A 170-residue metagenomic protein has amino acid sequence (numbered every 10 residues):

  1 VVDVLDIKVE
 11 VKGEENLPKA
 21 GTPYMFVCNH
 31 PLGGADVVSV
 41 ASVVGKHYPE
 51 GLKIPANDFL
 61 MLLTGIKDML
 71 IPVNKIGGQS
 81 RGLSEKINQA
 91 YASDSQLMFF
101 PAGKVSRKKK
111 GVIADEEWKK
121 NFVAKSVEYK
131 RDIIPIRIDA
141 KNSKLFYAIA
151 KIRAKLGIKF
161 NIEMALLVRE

Functional and structural regions predicted by a protein language model:
V1-I7, V73-Q79, G111-V112: Short, flexible loop segments at the rims of nucleotide/cofactor-binding pockets, characterized by
V1-Y24, H30, A35-S39, P49 (+1 more regions): Membrane-anchoring hydrophobic helices of lipid-metabolizing enzymes
T22-C28, S95-P101, R131: Generic beta-sheet signal
V27-N29, I66-K75, A102-K110: Short, basic, glycine/proline-bearing loop/turn elements
V38-V44, E85, I113: "Short basic amphipathic alpha-helical interaction patches in structured regions
P49-A92: Conserved nucleotide-cofactor-binding alpha/beta core module
Q96, G103, K108-E170: A cross-family acyltransferase "interaction/gating" segment
